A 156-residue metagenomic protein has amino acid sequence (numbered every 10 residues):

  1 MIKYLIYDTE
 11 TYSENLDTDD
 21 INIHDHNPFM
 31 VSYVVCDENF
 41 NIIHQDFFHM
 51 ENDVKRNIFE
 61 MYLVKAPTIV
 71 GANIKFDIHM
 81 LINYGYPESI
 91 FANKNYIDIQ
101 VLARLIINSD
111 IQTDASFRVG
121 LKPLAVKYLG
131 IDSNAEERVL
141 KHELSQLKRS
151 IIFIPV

Functional and structural regions predicted by a protein language model:
M1-M30: Entry/capping segment at the start of metal-dependent catalytic domains with acidic active-site entry clusters
V31, D37-V156: Active-site-proximal helix-loop-helix substrate-binding element of RNase H-like nuclease domains
